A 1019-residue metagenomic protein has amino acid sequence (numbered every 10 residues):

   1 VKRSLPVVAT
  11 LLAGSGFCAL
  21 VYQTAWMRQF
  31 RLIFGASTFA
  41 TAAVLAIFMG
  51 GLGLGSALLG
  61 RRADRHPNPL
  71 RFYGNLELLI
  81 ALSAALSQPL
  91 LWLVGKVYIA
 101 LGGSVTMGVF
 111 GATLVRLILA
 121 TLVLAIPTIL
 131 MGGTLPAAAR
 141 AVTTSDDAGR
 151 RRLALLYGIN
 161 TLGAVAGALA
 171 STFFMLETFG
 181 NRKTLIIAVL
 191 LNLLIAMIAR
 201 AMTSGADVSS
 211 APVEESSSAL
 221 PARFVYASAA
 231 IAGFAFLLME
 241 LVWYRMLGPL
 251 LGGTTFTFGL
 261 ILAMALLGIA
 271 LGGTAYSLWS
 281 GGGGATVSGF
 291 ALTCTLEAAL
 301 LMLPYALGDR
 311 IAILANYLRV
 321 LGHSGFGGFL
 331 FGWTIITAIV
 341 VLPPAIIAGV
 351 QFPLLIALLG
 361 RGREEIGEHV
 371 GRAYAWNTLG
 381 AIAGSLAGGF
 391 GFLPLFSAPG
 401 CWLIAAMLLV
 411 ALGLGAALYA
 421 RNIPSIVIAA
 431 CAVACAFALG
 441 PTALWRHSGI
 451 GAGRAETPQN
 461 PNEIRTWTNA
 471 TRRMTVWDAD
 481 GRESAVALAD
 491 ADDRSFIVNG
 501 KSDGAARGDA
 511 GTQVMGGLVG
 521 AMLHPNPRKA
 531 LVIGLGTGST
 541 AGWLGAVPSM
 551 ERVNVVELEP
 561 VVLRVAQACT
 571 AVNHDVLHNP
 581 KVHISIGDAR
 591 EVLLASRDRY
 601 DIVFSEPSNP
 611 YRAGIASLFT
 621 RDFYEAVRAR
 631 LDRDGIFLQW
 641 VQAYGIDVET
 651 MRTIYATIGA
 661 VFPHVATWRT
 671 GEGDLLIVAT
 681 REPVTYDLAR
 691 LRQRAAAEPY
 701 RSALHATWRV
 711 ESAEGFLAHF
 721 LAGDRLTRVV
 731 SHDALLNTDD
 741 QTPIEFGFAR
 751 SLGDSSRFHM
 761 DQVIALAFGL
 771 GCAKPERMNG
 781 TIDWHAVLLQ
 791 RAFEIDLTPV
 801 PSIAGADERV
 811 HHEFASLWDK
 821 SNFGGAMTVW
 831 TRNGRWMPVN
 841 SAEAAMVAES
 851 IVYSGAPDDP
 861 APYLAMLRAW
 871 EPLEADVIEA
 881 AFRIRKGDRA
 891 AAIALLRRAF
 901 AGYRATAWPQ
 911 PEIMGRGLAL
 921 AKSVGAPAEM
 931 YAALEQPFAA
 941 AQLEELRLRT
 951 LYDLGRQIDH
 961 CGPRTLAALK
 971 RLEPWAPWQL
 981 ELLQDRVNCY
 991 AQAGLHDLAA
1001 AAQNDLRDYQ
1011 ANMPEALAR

Functional and structural regions predicted by a protein language model:
V1-Q693, F748, D754: Alpha-helical transmembrane segments of multi-pass membrane proteins
L688-F793: SAM/dcSAM-binding transferase cores
I782-G825, E843-Y853: Alpha-helical segment of the N-proximal tetratricopeptide repeat
T798-I803, N822-R835, A856-A869, R889-G902 (+3 more regions): Alpha-helical repeat scaffolds
I803-H812, W836-M846, W870-I878, A905-G917 (+4 more regions): Generic helix N-cap/helix-start motif at coil->alpha-helix transitions
L817, I851, R883, A921-V924 (+2 more regions): Residue at a conserved register position within TPR or TPR-like alpha-solenoid repeats
W836-Y863, L867-I884, A891: Secondary-structure-rich domain cores
W978, D985, C989-Q992, H996-R1019: Terminal, low-structured helical/coil segments at or just beyond the last alpha-helical repeat
